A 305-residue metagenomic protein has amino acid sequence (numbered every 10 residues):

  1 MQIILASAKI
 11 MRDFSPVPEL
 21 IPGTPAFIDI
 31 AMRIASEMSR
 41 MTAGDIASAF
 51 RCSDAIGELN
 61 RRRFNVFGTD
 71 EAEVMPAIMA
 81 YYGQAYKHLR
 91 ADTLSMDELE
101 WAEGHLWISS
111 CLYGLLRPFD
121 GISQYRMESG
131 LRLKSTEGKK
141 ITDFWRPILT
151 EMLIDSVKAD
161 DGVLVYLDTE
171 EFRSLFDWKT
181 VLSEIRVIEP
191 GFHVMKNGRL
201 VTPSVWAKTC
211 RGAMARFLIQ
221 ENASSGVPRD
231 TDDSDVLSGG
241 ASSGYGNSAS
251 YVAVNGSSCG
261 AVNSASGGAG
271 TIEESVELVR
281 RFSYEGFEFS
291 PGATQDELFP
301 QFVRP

Functional and structural regions predicted by a protein language model:
Q2-T93: Active-site helix-to-loop segments that bind/position phosphate- or nucleotide-bearing substrates and donors across
T69, P76, S264, T271-E273: Short secondary-structure boundary micro-motifs
A91-D235, G239-G240, Y251-V252, G256 (+2 more regions): Internal, well-folded beta-alpha domain core
